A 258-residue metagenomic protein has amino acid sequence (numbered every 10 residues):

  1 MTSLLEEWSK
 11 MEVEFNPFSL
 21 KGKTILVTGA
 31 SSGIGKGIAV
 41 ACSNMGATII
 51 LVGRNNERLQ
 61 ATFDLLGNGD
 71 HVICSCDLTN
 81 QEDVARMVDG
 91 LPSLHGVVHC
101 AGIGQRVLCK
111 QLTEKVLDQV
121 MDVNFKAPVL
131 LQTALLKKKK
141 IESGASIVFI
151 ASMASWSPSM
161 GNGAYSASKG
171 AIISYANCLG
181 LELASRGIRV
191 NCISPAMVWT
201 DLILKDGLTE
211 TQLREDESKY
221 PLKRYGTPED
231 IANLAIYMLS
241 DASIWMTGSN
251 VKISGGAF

Functional and structural regions predicted by a protein language model:
L4-N16, S157, I236, T247-F258: Short C-terminal tail/terminal secondary-structure segment of NAD(P)H-dependent dehydrogenase/reductase domains
S31-G33: Conserved glycine-rich cofactor-binding loop
L108-C109, T113-M121, Q212, D216: Substrate-binding pocket helix/loop in short-chain dehydrogenase/reductase
Q132, S168, A176: Active-site helix of classical SDR
S152: Residue(s) in the substrate-gating loop at a strand-loop-helix junction that position the organic substrate next
A184, R189, M246-G248: Short, small/polar-rich loop/turn modules that mediate ligand/substrate recognition or access, typified
R224-I253: C-terminal substrate-recognition "lid" of short-chain dehydrogenase/reductases
